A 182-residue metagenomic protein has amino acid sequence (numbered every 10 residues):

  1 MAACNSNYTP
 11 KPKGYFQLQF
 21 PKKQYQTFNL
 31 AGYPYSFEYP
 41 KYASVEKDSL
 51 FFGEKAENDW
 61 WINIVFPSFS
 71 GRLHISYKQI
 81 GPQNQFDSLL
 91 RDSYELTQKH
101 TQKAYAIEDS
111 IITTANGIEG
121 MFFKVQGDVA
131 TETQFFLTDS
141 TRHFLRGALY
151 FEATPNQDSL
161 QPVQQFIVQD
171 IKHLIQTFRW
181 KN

Functional and structural regions predicted by a protein language model:
A2-A3: C-terminal motif of bacterial Sec signal peptides marking the signal peptidase cleavage site
Y8-K11, Y105-N182: Short, well-structured beta-strand
P12-Y33: Post-signal peptide N-terminal segment of mature Sec-exported envelope proteins
K22, N29-A31, N58, G117 (+1 more regions): Residues that act as N-cap/strand-start positions at coil-to-secondary-structure junctions
Y33-R91: Secretory pathway targeting signatures of secreted, lumenal, and periplasmic proteins
K41-G53, Q98-I112: Short secondary-structure junctions
L90-K99: Short, solvent-exposed helix-to-loop capping segments enriched in aromatics
